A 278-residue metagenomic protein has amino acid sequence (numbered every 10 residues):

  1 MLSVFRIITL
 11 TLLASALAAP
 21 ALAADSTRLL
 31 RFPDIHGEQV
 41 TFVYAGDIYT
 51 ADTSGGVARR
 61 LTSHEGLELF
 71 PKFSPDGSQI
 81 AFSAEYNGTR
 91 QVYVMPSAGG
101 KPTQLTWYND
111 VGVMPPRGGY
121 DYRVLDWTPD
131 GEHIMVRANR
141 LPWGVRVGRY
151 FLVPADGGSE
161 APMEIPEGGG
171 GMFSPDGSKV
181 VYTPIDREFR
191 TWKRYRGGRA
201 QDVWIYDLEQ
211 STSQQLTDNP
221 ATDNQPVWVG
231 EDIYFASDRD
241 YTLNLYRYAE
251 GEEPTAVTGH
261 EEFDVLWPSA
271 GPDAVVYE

Functional and structural regions predicted by a protein language model:
M1-V4: N-terminal secretory signal peptides that target proteins for export/translocation
I7-A18: Bacterial N-terminal signal peptides
A19-A23: Sec/Tat signal peptide C-region and signal peptidase I cleavage site
A24-T53: Beta-strand-rich domains and repeat architectures in extracellular enzymes and scaffolds, especially beta-propellers
D34, K72, D126, M172 (+2 more regions): Conserved beta-strand position repeated across blades of beta-propeller domains
G37-E38, D76-S78, D130-E132, D176-S178 (+2 more regions): Short coil/turn segments that connect the beta-strands within blades of beta-propeller domains
V43-Y49, S63-E68, S83-S97, K101-Y122 (+8 more regions): A flexible loop/linker signature enriched in serine peptidases of the S9 family
